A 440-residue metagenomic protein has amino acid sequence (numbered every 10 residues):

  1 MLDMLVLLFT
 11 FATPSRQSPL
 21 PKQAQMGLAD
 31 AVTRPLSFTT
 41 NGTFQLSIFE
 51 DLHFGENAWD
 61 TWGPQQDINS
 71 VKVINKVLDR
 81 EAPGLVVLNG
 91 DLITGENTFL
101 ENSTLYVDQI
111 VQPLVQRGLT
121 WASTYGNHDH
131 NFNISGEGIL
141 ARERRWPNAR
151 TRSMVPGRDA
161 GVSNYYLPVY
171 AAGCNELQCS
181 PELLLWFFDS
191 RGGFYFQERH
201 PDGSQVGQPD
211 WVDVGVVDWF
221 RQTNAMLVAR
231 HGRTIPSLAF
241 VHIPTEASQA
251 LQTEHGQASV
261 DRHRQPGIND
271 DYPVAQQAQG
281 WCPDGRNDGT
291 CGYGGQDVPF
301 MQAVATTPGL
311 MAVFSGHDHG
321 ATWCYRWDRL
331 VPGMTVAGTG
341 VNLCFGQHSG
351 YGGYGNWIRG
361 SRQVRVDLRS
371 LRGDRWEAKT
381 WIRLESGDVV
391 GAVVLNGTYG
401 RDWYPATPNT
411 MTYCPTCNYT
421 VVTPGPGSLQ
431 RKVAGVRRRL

Functional and structural regions predicted by a protein language model:
M1-L20, R438-L440: Fungal secretory targeting signals
Q17-L105, Q109: N-terminal active-site segment of His-dependent metallophosphoesterases
P19-P21, P35, Y166-V169, L185 (+1 more regions): Binuclear metal-dependent phosphoesterase catalytic core
L20-L36, Y106-H231, Q363: Extended active-site neighborhood of metal-dependent phosphoesterases/phosphodiesterases
G55-N57, T94-N97, S123-I134, G193-F196 (+4 more regions): Active-site environment of divalent metal-dependent phosphoester hydrolases
W59-W62, G90-V111, H130-N148, L251 (+2 more regions): Metal-dependent catalytic neighborhoods of phosphoester/phosphodiester hydrolases
L185-Y293: Active-site-proximal loop/helix segment associated with metal-binding centers of metalloenzymes
P266-D367: Conserved beta-sheet core of the metallophosphoesterase superfamily
